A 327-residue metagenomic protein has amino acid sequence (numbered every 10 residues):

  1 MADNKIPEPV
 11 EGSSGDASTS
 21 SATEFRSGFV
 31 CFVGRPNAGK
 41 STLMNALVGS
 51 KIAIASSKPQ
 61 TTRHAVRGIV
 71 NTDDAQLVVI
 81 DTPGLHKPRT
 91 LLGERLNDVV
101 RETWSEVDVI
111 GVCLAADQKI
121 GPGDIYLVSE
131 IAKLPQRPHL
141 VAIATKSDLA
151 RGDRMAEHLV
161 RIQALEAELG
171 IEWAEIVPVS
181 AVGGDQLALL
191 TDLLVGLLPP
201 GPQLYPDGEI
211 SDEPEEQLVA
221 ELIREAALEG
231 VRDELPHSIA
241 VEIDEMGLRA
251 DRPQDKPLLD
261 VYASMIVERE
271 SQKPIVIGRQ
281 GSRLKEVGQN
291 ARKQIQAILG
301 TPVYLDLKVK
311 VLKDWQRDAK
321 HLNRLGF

Functional and structural regions predicted by a protein language model:
A2-V10, D16-D98, E102-W104: Conserved G1/Walker A P-loop phosphate-binding module
V33, N37, L43, V66 (+8 more regions): Residue-level signature of catalytic and energy-coupling elements of molecular machines, predominantly ATP/GTP-dependent
G39, Q186, R283: Conserved glycine(s) of the Walker
S50, I69-D73, T103-I110, L134 (+8 more regions): Conserved, well-folded catalytic cores of nucleic-acid-processing and energy-transducing macromolecular machines
S105-Y126, Q136-M155: Conserved Switch II/interswitch segment of TRAFAC-class P-loop GTPases
G121-L134, I243-G247: Amphipathic helical hotspot of TIR/SEFIR-family domains
P138-V141, D148-S211: Canonical P-loop GTPase G-domain recognition
E215-F327: P-loop NTP-binding site
